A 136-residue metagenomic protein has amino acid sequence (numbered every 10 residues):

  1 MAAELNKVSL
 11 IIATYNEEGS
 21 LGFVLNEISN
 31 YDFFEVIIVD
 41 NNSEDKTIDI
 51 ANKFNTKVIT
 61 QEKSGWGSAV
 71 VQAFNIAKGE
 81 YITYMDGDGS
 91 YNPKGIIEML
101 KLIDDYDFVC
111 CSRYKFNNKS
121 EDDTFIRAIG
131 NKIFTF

Functional and structural regions predicted by a protein language model:
K7-S9, E35: Cell-envelope/extracellular polymer assembly enzymes that use nucleotide-activated donors
L10, T14, V39-N41: Conserved sequence signature across two-component system core domains
N16-N30: Short, well-formed alpha-helical segments that are part of the catalytic scaffolds of diverse glycosyltransferases
E17-S20, S43, W66, N92: Donor nucleotide-sugar binding loop of glycosyltransferases
D40-I48: A conserved acidic beta->alpha catalytic loop
E62-I76, P93-F136: Acceptor/aglycone-binding surface of glycosyltransferases and processive sugar-polymer synthases
I82: Short aromatic/hydrophobic "clamp" motif used to bind/position activated sugar donors
D86-S90: The conserved acidic donor/metal-binding loop of glycosyltransferases
